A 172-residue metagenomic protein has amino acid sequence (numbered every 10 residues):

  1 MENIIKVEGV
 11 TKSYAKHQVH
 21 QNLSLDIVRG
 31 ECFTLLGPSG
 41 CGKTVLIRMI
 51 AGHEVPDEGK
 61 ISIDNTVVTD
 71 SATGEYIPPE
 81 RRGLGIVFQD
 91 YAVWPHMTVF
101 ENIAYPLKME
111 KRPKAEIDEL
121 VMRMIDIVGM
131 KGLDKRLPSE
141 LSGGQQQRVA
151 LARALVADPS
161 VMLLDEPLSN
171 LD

Functional and structural regions predicted by a protein language model:
L36-P38: The feature captures the beta-strand-to-loop junction immediately N-terminal to the Walker
T66-D70, K108, P113-L133: Conserved ABC ATPase "signature" region
M97-A104: Short coil-to-helix segment of the ABC ATPase nucleotide-binding domain corresponding to the Q-loop/switch region
L137-L141, Q145-Q147: Conserved ABC ATPase signature
L151: Hydrophobic anchor residue at the start of the ABC signature
V156-S160: A short, proline-enriched helix->beta-strand linker immediately N-terminal to the Walker B motif in ABC-type P-loop
